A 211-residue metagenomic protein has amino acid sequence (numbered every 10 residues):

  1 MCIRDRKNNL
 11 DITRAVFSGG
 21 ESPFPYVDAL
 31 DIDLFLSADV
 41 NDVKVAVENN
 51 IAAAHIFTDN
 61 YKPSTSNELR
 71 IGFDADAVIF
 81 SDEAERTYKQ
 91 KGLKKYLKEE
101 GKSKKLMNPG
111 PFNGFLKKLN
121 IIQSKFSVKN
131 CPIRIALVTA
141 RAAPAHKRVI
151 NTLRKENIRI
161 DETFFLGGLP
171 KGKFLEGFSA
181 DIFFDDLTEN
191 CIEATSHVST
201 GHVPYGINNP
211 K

Functional and structural regions predicted by a protein language model:
M1-I3: Short, small-residue-biased leader/transition segments that mark boundaries at the very start of proteins
D5-R14, S18-F73, G206, P210-K211: Non-catalytic pre-domain segments flanking phosphatase-related domains
N8-D31, R141-A180: Donor nucleotide-activated moiety binding/catalytic core segment of transferases that use nucleotide-activated donors
I12, V27, D31-L36, I71-F73 (+4 more regions): Short, structured motif recognition centered on aromatic/hydrophobic residues
P23-P25, D39-N49, P170-L175, D186-V198: Acidic, divalent-metal-coordinating active-site segment for phosphoryl/phosphodiester hydrolysis, typified by short
S37, V45, D74-T87, A140-R141 (+1 more regions): A structural feature that tracks compact, well-ordered secondary-structure segments with a strong bias toward
T65-N113: Active-site neighborhood of HAD-like aspartate-dependent phosphohydrolases
K98-I135, P144-K147, F174: Short, acidic loop-to-helix structural element flanking the phosphoryl-transfer center in phosphate-processing enzymes
